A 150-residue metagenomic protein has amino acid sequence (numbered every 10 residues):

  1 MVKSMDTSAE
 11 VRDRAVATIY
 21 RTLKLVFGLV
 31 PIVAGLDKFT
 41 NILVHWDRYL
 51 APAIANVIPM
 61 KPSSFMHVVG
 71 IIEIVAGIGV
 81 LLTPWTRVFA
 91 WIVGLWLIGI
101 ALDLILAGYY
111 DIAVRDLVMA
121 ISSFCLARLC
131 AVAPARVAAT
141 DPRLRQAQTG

Functional and structural regions predicted by a protein language model:
M1-G150: Membrane-interface extramembranous regions
